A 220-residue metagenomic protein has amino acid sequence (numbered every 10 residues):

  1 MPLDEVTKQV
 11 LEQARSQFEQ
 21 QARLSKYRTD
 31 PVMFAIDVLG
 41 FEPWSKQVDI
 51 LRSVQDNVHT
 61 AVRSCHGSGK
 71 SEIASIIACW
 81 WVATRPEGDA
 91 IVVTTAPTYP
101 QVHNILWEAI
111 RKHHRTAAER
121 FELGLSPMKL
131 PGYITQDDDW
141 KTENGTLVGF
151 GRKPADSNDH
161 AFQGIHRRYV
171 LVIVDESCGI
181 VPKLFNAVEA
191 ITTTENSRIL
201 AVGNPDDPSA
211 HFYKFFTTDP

Functional and structural regions predicted by a protein language model:
M1-P220: Phosphate/NTP-binding elements of NTP-utilizing enzymes
